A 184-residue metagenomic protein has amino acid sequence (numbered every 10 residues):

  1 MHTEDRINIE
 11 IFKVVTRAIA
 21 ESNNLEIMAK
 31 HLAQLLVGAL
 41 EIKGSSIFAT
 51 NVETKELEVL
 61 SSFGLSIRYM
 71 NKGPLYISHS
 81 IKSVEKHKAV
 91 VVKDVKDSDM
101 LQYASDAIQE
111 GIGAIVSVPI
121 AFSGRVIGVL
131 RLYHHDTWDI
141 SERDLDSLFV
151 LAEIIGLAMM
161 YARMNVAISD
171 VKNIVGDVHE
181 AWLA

Functional and structural regions predicted by a protein language model:
M1-E26, A167-A184: Signal-transmission linkers at sensory-effector interfaces
I11-I19, N24-K43, I47, G124: Amphipathic alpha-helical coiled-coil segments that mediate homodimerization and allosteric signal transmission
Q34, S46-Y69: GAF sensory/regulatory domain recognition with acknowledged cross-activation on helical regulatory dimers
I67-V90, Y103: Acidic/proline- and glycine-rich, intrinsically disordered low-complexity segments that serve as regulatory linkers
K93-A114, H134: Signal-transducing coupling segments at domain and membrane junctions
G113-A121: A short, aliphatic-rich beta-strand micro-motif
V129-D139: Short beta-strand-to-loop transition segments that serve as allosteric relay/switch motifs in sensory/regulatory domains
F149-L157: Allosteric cytosolic regulatory segments
